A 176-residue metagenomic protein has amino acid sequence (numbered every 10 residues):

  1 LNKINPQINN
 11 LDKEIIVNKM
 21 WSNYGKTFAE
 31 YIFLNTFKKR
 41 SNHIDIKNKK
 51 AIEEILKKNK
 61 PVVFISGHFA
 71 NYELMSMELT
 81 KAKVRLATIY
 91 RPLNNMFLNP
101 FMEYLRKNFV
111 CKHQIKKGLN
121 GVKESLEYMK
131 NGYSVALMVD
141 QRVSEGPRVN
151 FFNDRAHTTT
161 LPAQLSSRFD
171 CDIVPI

Functional and structural regions predicted by a protein language model:
L1-N2, L98: Accessible peptide chain termini
N2-K58: N-terminal signal-anchor transmembrane helix
N35-I176: Soluble catalytic domains of membrane acyltransferases
